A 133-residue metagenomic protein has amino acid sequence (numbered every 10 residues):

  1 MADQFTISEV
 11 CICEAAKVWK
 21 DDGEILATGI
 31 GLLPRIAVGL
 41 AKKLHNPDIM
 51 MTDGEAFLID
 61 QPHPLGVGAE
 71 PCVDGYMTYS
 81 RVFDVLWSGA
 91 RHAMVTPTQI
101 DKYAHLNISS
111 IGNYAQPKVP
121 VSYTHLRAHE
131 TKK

Functional and structural regions predicted by a protein language model:
A2, G68-V73, I108-Y123: Flexible, glycine/proline-enriched loop segments at strand-loop-helix junctions that form or flank small-ligand binding
A2-C72: N-terminal active-site beta-alpha-beta segment that forms phosphate/nucleotide-binding and substrate-recognition loops
D21-E24, L44-I49, G54, S88-R91 (+3 more regions): Short coil/turn connectors at secondary-structure junctions
G29-L32, D53-E55, T96-T98, K102-Y103 (+2 more regions): Fold-independent oxyanion-binding glycine-rich loops and adjacent beta-strand/coil segments at enzyme active sites
A37-L40, H105-N113: Short Gly/Thr/Asp-enriched flexible loops that form oxyanion-binding sites at enzyme active sites
M51-G54, G75-T78, K118-V121: Glycine-rich loops and low-complexity Gly/Arg-rich segments that provide flexible linkers or classic glycine-based
F57-D101: Ligand-binding beta-strand-loop-alpha-helix segment within the catalytic cores of soluble metabolic enzymes
T124-T131: Conserved small/polar residues in nucleotide/adenosyl-binding loops
